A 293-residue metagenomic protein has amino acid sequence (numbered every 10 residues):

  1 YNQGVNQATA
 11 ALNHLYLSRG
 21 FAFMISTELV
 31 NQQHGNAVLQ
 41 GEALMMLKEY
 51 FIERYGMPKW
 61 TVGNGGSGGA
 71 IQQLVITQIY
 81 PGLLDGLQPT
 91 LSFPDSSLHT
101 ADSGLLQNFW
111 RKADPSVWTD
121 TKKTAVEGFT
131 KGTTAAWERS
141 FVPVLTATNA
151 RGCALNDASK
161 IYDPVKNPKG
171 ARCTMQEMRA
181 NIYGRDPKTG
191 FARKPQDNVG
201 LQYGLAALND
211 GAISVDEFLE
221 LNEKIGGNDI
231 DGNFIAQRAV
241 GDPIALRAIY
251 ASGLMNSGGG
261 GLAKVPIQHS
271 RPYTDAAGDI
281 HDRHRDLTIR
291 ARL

Functional and structural regions predicted by a protein language model:
Y1-L293: C-terminal His-loop and adjacent cap/lid subdomain of alpha/beta-hydrolase
